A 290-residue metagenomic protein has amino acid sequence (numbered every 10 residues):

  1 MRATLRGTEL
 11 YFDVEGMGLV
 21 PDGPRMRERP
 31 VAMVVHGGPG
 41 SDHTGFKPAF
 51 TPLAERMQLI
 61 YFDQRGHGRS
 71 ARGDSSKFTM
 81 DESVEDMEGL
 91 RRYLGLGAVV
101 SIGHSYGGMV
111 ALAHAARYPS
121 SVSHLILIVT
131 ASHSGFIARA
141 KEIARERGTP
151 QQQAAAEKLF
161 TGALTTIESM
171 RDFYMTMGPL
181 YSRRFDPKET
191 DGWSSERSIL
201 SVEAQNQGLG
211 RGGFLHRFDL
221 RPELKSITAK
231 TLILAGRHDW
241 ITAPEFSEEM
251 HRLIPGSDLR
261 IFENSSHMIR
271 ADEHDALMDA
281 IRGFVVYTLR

Functional and structural regions predicted by a protein language model:
T8-R72, S76: Conserved HGGG/HGGXW glycine-rich cap/lid loop of the alpha/beta-hydrolase fold
T51, E55, I60-Y106, D279: Active-site loop/oxyanion-hole signature of alpha/beta-hydrolase fold enzymes
G97-R139: Conserved hydrolase catalytic core segment
L125-G162: Flexible "cap/lid" loop of the alpha/beta hydrolase fold
Q151-P222, A229: Alpha/beta-hydrolase
I227, I233-A235: Short beta-strand/loop motif that positions the catalytic acidic residue of the alpha/beta-hydrolase fold
H238-T242: Acidic catalytic loop of the alpha/beta-hydrolase fold
S257-R290: Catalytic active-site module of serine/aspartate enzymes centered on a nucleophile-bearing elbow/loop
